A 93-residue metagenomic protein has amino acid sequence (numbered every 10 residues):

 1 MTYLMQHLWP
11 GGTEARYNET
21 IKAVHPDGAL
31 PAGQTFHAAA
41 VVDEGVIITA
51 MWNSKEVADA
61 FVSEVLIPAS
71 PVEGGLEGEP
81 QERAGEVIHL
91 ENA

Functional and structural regions predicted by a protein language model:
M1-I67, G74-A93: Short S/T/G/P-rich N-terminal loop/turn motif that feeds into the first structured element of a domain
